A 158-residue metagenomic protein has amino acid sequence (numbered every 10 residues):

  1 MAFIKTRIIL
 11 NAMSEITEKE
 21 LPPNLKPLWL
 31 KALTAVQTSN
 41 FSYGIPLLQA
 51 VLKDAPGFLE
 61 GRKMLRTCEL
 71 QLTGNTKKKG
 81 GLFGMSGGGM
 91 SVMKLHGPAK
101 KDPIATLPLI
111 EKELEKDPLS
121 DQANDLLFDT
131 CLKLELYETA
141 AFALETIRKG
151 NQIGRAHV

Functional and structural regions predicted by a protein language model:
F3-W29, N75-K100, E111-K116: TPR-adjacent "capping" and linker segments in tetratricopeptide-repeat scaffold/adaptor proteins
P22, P56, D117-L119, Q152-I153: Short coil turns that delineate tetratricopeptide repeat
K31, L65, V92-H96, L109 (+2 more regions): Structural register within alpha-helical repeat arrays
A35, E69, G97-P98, T130-C131: Residue at a conserved register position within TPR or TPR-like alpha-solenoid repeats
T38, A55, L72, K100-K101 (+2 more regions): Structural motif corresponding to the intra-repeat A-B loop/turn of tetratricopeptide repeats
A156-V158: Conserved small/polar residues in nucleotide/adenosyl-binding loops
